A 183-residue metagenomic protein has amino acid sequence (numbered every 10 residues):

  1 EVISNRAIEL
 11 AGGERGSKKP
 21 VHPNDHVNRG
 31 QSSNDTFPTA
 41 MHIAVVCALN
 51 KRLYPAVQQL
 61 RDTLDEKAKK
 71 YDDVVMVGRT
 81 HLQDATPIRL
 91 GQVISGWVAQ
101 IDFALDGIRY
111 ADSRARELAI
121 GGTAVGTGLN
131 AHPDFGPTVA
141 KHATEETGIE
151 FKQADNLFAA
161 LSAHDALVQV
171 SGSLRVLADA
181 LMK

Functional and structural regions predicted by a protein language model:
E1-K183: Conserved, well-structured ligand/cofactor-binding cores
